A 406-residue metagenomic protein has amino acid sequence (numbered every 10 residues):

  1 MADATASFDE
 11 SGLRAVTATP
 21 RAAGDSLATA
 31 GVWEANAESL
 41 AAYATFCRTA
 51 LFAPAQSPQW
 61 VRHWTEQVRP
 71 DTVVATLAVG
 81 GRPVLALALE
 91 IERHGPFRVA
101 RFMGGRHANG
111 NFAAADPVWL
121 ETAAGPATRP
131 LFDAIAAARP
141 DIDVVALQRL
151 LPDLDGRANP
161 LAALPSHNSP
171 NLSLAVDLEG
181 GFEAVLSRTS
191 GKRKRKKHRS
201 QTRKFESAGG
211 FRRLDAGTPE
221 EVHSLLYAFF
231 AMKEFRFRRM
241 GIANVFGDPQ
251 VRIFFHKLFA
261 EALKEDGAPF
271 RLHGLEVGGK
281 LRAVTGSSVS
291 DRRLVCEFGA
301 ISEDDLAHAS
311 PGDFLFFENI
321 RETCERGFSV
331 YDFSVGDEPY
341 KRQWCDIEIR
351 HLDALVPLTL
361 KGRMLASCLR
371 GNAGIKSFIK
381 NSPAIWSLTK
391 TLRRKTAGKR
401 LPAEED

Functional and structural regions predicted by a protein language model:
A2-A4, A114-A158, A162, A216-G217 (+4 more regions): Intrinsically disordered, low-complexity, positively biased terminal segments
A2-L27, P152-A184, T189, R293 (+2 more regions): Active-site/acyl-donor-binding loops of N-acyltransferases
D25-F102, R149-S173, G181, L186-H308 (+1 more regions): A conserved beta-strand-loop-helix scaffold within acyl/acetyltransferase catalytic domains
N36, P54, E121-A124, G191-K194 (+2 more regions): Intrinsic-disorder-associated interaction segments
T72, E92-S169, S290-I349: Acyl-donor binding region in acyl/amide transferases
A86-E90, A124-V145, K192-G210, F229 (+3 more regions): A broadly tuned preference for mixed-charge, low-complexity surface segments
G104, T128-P130, R188-R195, L369-G374: Short intrinsically disordered coil segments
G110-A115, L120-G125, G180-L186, G209-R213 (+8 more regions): Low-complexity, flexible helical/coil segments
